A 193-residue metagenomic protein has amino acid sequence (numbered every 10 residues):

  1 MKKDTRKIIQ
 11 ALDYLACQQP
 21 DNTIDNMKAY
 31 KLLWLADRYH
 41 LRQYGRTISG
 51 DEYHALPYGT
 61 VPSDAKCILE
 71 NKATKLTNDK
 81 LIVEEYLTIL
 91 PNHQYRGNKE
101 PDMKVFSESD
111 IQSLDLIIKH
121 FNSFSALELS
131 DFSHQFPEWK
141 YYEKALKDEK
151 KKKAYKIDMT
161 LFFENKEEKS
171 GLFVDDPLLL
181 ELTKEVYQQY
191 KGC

Functional and structural regions predicted by a protein language model:
M1-C193: Domain-edge interaction signal
